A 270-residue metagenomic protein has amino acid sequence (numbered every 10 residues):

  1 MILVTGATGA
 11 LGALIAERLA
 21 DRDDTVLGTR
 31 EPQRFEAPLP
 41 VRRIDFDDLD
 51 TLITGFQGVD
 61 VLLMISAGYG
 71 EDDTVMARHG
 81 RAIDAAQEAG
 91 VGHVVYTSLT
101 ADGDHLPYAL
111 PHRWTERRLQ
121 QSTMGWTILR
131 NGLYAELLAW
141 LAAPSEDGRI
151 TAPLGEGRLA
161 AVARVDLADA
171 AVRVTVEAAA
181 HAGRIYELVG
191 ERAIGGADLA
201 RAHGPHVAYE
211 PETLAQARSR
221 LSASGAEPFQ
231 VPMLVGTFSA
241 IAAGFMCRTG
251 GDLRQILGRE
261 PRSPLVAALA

Functional and structural regions predicted by a protein language model:
I2-L27, E31-P32, D47-L49, Q57-D60 (+4 more regions): Oxidoreductase cofactor-interface core, primarily capturing Rossmann-like NAD(P)-dependent enzymes
E31-L39, T54: Short loop/helix-cap segments at secondary-structure boundaries that form the rim of catalytic
E36-D48: Rossmann-fold cofactor-recognition segment
G148, G244-F245: Short glycine-centered helix-capping/turn motifs at secondary-structure transition points
R164, G196, L214, S263-P264: Structural motif detector for alpha-helix initiation sites
Y186, A200-G244: Terminal hydrophobic/aromatic helix or amphipathic segment near a protein terminus
E191, G236-A240, A270: Short acidic/histidine-centered micro-motifs embedded in hydrophobic/aromatic stretches that mark compact functional
D252, L257-A270: Amphipathic terminal alpha-helices
